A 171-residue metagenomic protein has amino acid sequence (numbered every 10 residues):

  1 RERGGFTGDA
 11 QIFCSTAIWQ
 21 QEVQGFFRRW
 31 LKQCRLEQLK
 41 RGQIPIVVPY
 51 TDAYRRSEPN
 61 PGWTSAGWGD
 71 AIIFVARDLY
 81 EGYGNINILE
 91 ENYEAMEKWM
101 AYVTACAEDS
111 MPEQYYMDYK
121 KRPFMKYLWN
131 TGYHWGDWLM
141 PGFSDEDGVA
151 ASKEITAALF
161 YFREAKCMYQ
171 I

Functional and structural regions predicted by a protein language model:
R1-V47, G82-T156: Active-site acid/base region of carbohydrate-active enzymes
G4, A66-G67: Short helix-capping and inter-helix turn/linker motifs at the boundaries of alpha-helical repeat units
S15-W19, F74-E81, R163-Q170: Short glycine/serine- and small hydrophobic-enriched flexible loop segments
Y50-A66: Aromatic/His-enriched, Gly/Pro-containing loop or helix-boundary segments that lie immediately adjacent to catalytic
E58, I72-F74, D147: Residue-level detector of functional hotspots within protein domains
W68-V75, G84, I88, A157-F160: Structural signature of alpha-solenoid helical repeat junctions
V149-I171: Active-site neighborhood of glycoside hydrolase catalytic domains
